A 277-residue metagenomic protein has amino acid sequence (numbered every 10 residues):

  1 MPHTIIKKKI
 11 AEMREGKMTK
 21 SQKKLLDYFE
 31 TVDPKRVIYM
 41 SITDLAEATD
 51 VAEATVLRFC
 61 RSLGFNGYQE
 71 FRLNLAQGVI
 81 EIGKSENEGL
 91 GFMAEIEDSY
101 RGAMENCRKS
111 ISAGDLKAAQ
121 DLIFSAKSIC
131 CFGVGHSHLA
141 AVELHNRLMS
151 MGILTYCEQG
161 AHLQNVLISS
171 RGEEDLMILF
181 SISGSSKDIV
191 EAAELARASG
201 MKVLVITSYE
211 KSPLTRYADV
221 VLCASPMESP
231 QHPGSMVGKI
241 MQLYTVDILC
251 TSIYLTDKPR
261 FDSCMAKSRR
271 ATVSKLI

Functional and structural regions predicted by a protein language model:
M1-K17: N-terminal intrinsically disordered/low-complexity leader segments
I5-K8, S21-K24, T31-Y39, T43 (+3 more regions): HTH-adjacent hinge/linker in prokaryotic transcriptional regulators
K24, Y28, R58, A103-N106 (+5 more regions): Alpha-helical scaffold segments in soluble metabolic enzymes
Y28, N74, G78, L122 (+1 more regions): Short acidic/histidine-centered micro-motifs embedded in hydrophobic/aromatic stretches that mark compact functional
G114-A126: Glycine-rich phosphate/diphosphate-binding loops that line cofactor/substrate pockets in enzymes
F124-Y244, C250-K258: Glycine-rich phosphate-binding loops that contact phosphosugars or nucleotide phosphates
P259-I277: A short, charged, Gly/Pro-tolerant segment at domain boundaries
